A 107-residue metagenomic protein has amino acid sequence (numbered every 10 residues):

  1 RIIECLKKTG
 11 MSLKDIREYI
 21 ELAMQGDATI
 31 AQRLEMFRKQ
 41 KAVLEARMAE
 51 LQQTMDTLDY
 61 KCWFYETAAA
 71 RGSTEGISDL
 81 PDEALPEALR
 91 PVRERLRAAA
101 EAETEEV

Functional and structural regions predicted by a protein language model:
R1-V107: Arg/Lys-rich, alpha-helical DNA-contact motif
